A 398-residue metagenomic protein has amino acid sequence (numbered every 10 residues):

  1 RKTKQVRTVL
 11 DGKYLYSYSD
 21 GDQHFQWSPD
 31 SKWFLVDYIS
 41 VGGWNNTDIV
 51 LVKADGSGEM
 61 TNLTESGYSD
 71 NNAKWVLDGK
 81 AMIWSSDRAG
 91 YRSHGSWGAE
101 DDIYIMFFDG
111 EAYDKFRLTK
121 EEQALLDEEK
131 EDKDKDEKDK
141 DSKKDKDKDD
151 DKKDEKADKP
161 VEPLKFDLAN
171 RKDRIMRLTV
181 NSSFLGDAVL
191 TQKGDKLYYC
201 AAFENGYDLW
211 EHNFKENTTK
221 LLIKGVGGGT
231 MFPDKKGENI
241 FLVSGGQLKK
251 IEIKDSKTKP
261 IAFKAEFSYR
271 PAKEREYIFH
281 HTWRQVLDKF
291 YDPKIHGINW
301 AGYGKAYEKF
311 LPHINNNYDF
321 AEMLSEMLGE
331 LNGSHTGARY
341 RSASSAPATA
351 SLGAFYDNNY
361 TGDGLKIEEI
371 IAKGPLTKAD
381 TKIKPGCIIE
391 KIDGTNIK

Functional and structural regions predicted by a protein language model:
R1-T3, T8-D20, P29-K32, D37-V50 (+6 more regions): A flexible loop/linker signature enriched in serine peptidases of the S9 family
T3-V9, S57-T61, Y113, R174-I175 (+2 more regions): Predominantly a core beta-strand signature of beta-propeller blades across repeat-based propeller domains
Q23, M60-K74, M176-G186, T218-P233: Conserved blade-ending motifs and adjacent loop-strand segments that build the rim/top face of beta-propeller domains
F25-F34, A73-A81, A188-D195, T230-G237: Blade-terminus and WD-like Trp-Asp/Gly-His loop motifs, strongest in beta-propeller folds
S93, A262-E326, E330-L331, T361 (+1 more regions): Terminal targeting/pro-maturation regions of precursor/exported proteins
P163-S182: A short helix->beta-strand "capping" segment at the edge of beta-propeller domains
L331-K373, T377: PDZ/PDZ-like peptide-tail recognition elements
K378-K398: Conserved PDZ fold ligand-binding element
